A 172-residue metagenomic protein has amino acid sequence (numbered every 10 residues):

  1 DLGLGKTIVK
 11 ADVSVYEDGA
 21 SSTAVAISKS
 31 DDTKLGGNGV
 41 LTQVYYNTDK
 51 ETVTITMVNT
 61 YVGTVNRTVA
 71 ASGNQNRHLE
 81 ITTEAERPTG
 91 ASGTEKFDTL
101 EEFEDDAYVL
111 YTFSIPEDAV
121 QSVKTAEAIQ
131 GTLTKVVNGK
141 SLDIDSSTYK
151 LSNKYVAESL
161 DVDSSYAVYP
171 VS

Functional and structural regions predicted by a protein language model:
D1-S172: ...the same signal can extend to comparable exposed beta-sheet modules with similar sequence chemistry even outside
